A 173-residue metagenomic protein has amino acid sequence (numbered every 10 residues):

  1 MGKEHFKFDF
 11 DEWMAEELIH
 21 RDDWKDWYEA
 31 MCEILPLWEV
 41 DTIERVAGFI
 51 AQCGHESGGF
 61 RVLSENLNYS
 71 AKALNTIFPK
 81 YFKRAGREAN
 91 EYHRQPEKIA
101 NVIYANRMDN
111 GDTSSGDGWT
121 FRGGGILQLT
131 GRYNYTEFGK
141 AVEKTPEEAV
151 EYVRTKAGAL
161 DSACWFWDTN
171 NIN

Functional and structural regions predicted by a protein language model:
G2-D26, G54-F166: Peptidoglycan-targeting cell-wall enzymes and recognition modules
M31-L37, H55: A short alpha-helix/helix-coil micro-patch that ends at or immediately precedes a cysteine
L37-T42, G59: Metal- and O2-centered redox machinery and metal/ROS homeostasis
T42-A51: Alpha-helical scaffolds flanking conserved acidic
N170-N173: Short, intrinsically disordered, charge-balanced linker/junction segments flanking boundaries in proteins
